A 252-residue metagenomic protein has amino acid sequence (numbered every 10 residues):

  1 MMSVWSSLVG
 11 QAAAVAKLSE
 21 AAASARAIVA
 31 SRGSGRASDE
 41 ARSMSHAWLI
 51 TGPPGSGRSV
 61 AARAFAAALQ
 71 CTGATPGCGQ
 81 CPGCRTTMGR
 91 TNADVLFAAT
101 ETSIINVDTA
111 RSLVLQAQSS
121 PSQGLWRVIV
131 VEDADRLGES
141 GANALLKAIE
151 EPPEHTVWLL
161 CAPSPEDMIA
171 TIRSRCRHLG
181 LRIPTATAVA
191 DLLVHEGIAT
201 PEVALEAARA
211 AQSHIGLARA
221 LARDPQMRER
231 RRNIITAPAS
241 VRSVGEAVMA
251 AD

Functional and structural regions predicted by a protein language model:
M1-A67, G83-T86, E154-T156, P163-D252: Charged, glycine-rich active-site and insertion segments that engage polyanionic ligands
S19-A21, V107-V128, R136, K147-A148: Conserved alpha-helical scaffold flanking the Walker A/P-loop in AAA+ ATPase domains
I50, V131-E132, L145-L146: Hydrophobic residues in beta-strands of the RecA-like P-loop NTPase core, especially within AAA+ ATPase
A67-G77: Post-Walker A helix-loop "phosphate-sensing" segment adjacent to the P-loop in P-loop NTPases
T75-N106: AAA+/P-loop NTPase substrate/partner-engagement loops
V107, G138-S140, A170: Conserved D-loop-proximal element of ABC-family nucleotide-binding domains
D133-L137, P165: Conserved Walker B
N143-L160: Conserved catalytic/switch belt of AAA+ P-loop NTPases
